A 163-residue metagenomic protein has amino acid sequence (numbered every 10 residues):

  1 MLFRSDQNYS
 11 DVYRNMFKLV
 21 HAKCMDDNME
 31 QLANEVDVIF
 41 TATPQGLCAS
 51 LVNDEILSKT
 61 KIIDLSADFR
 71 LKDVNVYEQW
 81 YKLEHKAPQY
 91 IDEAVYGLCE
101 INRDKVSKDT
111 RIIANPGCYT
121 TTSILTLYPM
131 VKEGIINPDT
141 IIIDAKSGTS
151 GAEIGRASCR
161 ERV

Functional and structural regions predicted by a protein language model:
F3-R162: N-terminal Rossmann-like NAD(P) cofactor-binding subdomain of oxidoreductases, focused on the glycine-rich
